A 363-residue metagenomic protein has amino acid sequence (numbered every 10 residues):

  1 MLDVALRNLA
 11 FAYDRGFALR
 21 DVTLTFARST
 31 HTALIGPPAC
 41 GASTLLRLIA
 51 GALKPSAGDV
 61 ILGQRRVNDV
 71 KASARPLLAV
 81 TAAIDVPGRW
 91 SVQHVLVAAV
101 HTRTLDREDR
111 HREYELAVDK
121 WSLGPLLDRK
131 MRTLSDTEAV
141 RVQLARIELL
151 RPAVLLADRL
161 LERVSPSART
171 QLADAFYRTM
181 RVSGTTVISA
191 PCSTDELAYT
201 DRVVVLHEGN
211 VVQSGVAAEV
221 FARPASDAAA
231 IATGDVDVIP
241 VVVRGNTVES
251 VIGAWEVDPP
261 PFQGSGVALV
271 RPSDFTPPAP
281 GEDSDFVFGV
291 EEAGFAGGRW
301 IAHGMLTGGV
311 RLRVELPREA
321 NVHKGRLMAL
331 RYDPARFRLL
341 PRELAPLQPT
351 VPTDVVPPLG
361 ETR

Functional and structural regions predicted by a protein language model:
A50: Helix-to-loop junction immediately C-terminal to a conserved catalytic motif
R66-L78, T102, V220: ABC ATPase NBD coupling module
R89-T102: Q-loop/switch helix immediately C-terminal to the Walker
D109-L126: Conserved ABC ATPase "signature" region
G209-N210: Conserved ABC ATPase "signature" C-loop
S214-G215, R223: ABC ATPase "signature
I252-G294, A320-R363: Glycine/charge-rich catalytic "coupling/switch" loops of P-loop NTPases
